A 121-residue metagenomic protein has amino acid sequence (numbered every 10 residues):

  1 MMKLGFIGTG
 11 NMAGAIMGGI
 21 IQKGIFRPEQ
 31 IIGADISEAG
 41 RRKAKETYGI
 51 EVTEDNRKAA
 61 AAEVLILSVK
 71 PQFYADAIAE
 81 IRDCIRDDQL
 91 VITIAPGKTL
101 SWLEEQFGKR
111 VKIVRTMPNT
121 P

Functional and structural regions predicted by a protein language model:
M1-T47, E51-E54: NAD(P)+-binding Rossmann beta1-loop-alpha1 motif at the extreme N-terminus of oxidoreductases
E38, Y48, R57-A60, V64-P121: Rossmann-like NAD(P)(H) cofactor-binding subdomain of soluble oxidoreductases
